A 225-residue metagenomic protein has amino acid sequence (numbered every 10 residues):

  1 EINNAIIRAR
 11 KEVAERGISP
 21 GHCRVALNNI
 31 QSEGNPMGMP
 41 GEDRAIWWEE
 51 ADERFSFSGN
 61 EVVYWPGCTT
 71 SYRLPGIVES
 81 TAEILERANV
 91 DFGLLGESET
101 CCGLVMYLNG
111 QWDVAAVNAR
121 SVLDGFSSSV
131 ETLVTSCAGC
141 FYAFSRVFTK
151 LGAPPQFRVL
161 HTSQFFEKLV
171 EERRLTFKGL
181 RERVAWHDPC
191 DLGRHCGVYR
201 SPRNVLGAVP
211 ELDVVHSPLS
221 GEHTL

Functional and structural regions predicted by a protein language model:
E1-A143, V147-F148: Iron-sulfur-cluster electron-transfer modules
G59-E61, V130, Q156, F177 (+1 more regions): A general structural motif
C68-T69, S163, C190: Short, flexible loop/turn elements at secondary-structure junctions
L95-E97, T162, S217-L219: Conserved beta-strand termini and adjacent loop/short-helix elements that scaffold enzyme active sites in alpha/beta
F148-F157, R174, G207: Short helix-capping segments at alpha-helix termini
Q156-F165: Conserved beta-strand -> loop -> alpha-helix junction used to position metal-binding or nucleic-acid-contacting
E167-L225: Redox cofactor-anchoring modules in respiratory/redox and cofactor-processing assemblies
